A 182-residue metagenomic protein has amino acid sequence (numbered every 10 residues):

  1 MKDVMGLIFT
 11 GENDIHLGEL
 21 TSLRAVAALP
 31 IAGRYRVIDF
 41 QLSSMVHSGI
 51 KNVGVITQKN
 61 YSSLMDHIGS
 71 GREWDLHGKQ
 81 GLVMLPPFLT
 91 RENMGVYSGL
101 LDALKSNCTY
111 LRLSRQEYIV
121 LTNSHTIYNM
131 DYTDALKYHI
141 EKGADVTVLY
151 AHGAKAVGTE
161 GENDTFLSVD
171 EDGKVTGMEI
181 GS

Functional and structural regions predicted by a protein language model:
M1-S182: Unchanged
